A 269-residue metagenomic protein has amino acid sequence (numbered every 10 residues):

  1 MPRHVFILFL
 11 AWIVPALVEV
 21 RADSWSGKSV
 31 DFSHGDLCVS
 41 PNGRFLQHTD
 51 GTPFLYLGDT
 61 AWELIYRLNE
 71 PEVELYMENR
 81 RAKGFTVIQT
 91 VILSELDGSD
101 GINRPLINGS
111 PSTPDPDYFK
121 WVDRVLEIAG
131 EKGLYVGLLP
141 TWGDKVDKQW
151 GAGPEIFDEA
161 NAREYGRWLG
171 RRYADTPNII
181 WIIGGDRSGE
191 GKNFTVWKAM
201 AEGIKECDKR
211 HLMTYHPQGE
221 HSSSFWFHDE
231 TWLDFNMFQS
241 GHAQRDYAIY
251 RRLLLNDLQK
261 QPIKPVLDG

Functional and structural regions predicted by a protein language model:
M1-F6: Bacterial N-terminal signal peptides that target proteins for export
I7-A16: Bacterial N-terminal signal peptides
V18-S24: Boundary at the C-terminal end of the N-terminal hydrophobic targeting segment
W25, S29-Y247: Active-site mouth of glycoside hydrolases
L134, Q261-K264: A short helix->loop->beta-strand "cap" motif at the edges of active sites that frequently abuts
I249-L255: Conserved alpha/beta catalytic core and glycan-binding cleft of carbohydrate-active enzymes
V266-G269: Short acidic/histidine-rich active-site segments
